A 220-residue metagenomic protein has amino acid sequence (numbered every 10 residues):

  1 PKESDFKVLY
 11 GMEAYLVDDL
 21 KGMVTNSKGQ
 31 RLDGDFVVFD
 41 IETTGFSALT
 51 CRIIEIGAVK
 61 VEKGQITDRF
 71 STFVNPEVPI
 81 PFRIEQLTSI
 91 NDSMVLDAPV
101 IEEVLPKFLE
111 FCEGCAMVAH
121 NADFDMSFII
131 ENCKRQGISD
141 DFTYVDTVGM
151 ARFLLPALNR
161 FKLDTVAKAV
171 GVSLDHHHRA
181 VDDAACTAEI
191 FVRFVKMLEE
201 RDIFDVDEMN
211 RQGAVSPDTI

Functional and structural regions predicted by a protein language model:
P1-F39, K60, A122, C133 (+3 more regions): Phosphodiester-processing cores and adjacent nucleic acid-binding clamps
L32-F142, P156-H178: Conserved non-catalytic scaffold segment of RNase H-like nuclease domains
T43-G45, G149, C186: Short, glycine/acidic-enriched loop or turn micro-motifs at the edges of active sites
L154-A157, V170, I190-L198: Change "in soluble alpha/beta enzymes" to "in soluble alpha/beta proteins
R179-V192: Acidic, divalent-metal-coordinating active-site segment for phosphoryl/phosphodiester hydrolysis, typified by short
V192-I220: Acidic two-metal-ion nuclease catalytic site recognized across multiple nuclease folds, prominently DnaQ/RNase D-T
